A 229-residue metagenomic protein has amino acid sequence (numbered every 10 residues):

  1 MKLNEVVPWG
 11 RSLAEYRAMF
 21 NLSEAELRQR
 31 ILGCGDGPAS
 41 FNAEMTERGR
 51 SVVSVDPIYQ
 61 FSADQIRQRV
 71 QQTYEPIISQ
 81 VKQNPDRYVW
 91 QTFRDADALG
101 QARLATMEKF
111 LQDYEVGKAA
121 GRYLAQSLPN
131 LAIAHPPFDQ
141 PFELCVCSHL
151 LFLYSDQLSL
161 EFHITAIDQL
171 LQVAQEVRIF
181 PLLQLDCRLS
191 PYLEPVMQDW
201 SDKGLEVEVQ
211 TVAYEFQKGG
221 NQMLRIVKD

Functional and structural regions predicted by a protein language model:
M1-R30, S40-R48, Q60-Q71, P76: Class I SAM-dependent methyltransferase Rossmann-like catalytic core, especially the SAM/SAH-binding loop
E47, S51-A125: Class I S-adenosyl-L-methionine-dependent methyltransferase module
P129-V146: A short acidic, Gly/Pro-enriched loop at the edge of an enzyme's catalytic core that lines a small-molecule cofactor
V146-C147, R178: A conserved beta-strand element that flanks and buttresses the S-adenosyl-L-methionine
S148-F152: Residues lining the SAM
Y154-Q169: A short, conserved alpha-helix within the catalytic core of class I
A166-L183: Conserved beta-strand signature within the Rossmann-like core of class I S-adenosyl-L-methionine
L185-D229: Class I S-adenosyl-L-methionine
